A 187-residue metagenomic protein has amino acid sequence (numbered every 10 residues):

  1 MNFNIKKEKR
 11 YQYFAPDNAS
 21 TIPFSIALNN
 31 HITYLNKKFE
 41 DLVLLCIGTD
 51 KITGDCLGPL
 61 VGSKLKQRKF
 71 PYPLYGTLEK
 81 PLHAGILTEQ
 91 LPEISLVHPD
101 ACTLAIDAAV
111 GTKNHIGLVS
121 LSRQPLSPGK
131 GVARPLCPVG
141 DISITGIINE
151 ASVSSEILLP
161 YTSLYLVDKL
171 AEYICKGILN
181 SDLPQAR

Functional and structural regions predicted by a protein language model:
M1-T103, A108-R187: N-terminal catalytic or cofactor-binding beta/alpha core of small enzyme domains
